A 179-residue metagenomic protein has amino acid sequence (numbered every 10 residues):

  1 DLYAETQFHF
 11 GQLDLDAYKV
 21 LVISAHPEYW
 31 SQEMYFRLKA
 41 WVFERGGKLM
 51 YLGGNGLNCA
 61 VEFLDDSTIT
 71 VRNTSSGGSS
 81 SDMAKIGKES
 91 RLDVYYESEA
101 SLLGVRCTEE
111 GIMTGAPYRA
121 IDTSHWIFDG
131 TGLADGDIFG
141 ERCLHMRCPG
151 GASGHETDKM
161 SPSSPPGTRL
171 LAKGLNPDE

Functional and structural regions predicted by a protein language model:
D1-L64: Helical hinge/lid and interdomain linker segments adjacent to catalytic or ligand-binding clefts that mediate domain
L57-D178: An acidic, glycine-rich "communication" segment
